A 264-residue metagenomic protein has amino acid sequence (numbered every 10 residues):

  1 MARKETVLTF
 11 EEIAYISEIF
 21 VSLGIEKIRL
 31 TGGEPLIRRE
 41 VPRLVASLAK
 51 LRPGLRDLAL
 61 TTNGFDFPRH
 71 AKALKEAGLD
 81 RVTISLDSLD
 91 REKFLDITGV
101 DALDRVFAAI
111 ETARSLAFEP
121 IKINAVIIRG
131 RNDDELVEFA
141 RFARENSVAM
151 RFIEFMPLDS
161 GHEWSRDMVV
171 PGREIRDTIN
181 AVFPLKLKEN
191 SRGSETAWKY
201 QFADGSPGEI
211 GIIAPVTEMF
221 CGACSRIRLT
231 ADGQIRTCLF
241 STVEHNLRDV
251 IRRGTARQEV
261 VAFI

Functional and structural regions predicted by a protein language model:
M1-K4, G32-P35: Glycine-rich, proline-tolerant flexible connector loops at the mouths of alpha/beta enzymes
M1-R3, P68, D90-I97, D159-E163 (+1 more regions): A short acidic, helix-capping loop that chelates divalent metal ions and anchors anionic groups
E5-E12, A256, V260: N-terminal amphipathic alpha-helix initiation
V7-L30, R38-R151: Radical SAM/AdoMet-radical enzyme domain recognition
P35, F65, L89, P157 (+1 more regions): Short, glycine/serine-rich, charged loops/turns that create anion-binding and catalytic segments at active sites
L158-I264: Accessory C-terminal segments flanking Radical SAM cores
